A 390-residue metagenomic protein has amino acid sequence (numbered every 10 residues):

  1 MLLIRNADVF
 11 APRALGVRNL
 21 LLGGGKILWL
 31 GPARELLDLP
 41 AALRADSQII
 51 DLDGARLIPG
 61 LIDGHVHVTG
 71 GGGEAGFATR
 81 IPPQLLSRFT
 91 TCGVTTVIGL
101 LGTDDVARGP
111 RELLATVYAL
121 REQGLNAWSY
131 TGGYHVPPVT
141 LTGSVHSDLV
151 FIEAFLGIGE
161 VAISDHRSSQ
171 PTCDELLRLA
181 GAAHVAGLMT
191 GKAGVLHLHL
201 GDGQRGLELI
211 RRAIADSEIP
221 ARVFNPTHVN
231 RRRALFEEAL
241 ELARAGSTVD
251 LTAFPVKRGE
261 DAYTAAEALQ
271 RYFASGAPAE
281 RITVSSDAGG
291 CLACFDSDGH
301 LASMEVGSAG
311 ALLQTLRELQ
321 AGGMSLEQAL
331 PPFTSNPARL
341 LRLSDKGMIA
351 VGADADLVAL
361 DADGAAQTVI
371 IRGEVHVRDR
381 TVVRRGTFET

Functional and structural regions predicted by a protein language model:
M1-L2, V9-I58, V382: Histidine-rich, glycine-flanked metal-binding segment
A7, G24, I349-T390: C-terminal cap of metal-dependent C-N hydrolases
A7, L20, G25, G54 (+10 more regions): Divalent metal-coordination and catalytic microenvironments
A42-S47, L52-A115: Metal-associated gating/positioning segment near the N- to mid-region
G71-G72, G76-R80, Q84-L100, D148-S169 (+6 more regions): Active-site gating loops and adjacent loop-to-helix segments of metal-dependent hydrolytic enzymes
Q84-P137, I152-H166, L188-D202, R222-T227: Divalent metal-dependent hydrolysis catalytic cores, especially in the metallo-beta-lactamase
G181-A293, L301-A302: Active-site core of metal-dependent hydrolases
A274-A359: His/Asp/Glu-enriched, well-ordered alpha-helical/loop segment that forms or immediately abuts the divalent-metal
